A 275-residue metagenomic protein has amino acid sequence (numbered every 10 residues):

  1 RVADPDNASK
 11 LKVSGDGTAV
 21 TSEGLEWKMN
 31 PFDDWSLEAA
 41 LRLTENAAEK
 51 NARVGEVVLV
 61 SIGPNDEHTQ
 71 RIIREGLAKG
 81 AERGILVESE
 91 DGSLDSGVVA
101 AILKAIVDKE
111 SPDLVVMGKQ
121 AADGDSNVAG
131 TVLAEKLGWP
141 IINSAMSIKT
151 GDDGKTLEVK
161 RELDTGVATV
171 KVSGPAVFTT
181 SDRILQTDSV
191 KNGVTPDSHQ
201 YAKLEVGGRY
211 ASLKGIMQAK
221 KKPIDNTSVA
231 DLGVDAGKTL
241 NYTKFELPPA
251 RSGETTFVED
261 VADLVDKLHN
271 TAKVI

Functional and structural regions predicted by a protein language model:
R1, T21-S36: Short, glycine-rich nucleotide/cofactor-binding loops
R1-G17: Positively charged, low-complexity intrinsically disordered leader regions
K10, A145-I275: Electrostatically charged, flexible surface regions
D33-A48: Histidine-anchored nucleotide/phosphate-binding helix
E49-V58, R83: Residues at the starts of beta-strands that form the adenosine-phosphate
H68-A100: A glycine-rich helix N-cap at a beta->alpha junction
I72, G124-W139: Short Gly/Thr/Asp-enriched flexible loops that form oxyanion-binding sites at enzyme active sites
D113, G118, V132-T156: Short, acidic/small-residue loops that bind anionic groups at enzyme active sites
